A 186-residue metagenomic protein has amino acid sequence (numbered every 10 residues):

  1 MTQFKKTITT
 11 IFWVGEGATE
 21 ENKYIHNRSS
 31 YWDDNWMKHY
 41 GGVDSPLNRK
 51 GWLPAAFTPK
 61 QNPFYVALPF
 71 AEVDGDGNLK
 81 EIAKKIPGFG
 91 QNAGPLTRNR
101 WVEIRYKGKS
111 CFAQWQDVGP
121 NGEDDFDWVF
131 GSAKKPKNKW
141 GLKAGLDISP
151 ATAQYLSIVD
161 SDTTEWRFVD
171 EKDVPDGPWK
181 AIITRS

Functional and structural regions predicted by a protein language model:
M1-S186: Secreted/periplasmic proteins
